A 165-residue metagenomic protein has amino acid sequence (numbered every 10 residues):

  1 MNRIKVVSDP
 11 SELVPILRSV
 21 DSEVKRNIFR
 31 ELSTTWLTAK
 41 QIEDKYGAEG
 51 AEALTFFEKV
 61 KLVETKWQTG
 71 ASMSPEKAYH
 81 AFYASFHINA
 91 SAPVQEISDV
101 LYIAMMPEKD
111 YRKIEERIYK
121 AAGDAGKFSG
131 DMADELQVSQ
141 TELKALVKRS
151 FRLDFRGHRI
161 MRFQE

Functional and structural regions predicted by a protein language model:
N2-R26, A92-E116, Q140-E142, Q164-E165: Short alpha-helical segments that sit at the start of domains
S22-K25, E31-Q41, A122-F128: Short capping segments at the starts of secondary-structure elements
R30, E52, T65-E76: Long, charge-rich, low-complexity intrinsically disordered regions
A39-K45, S129-L136: A short acidic, leucine-rich amphipathic alpha-helix
Y46-K59, L136-F151: Short amphipathic alpha-helical interaction segments
K59-Q68, K148-R162: A short, conserved structural fragment
A71-M105: Conserved segment of winged-helix/HTH DNA-binding domains
M106-K127, E135: Short, solvent-exposed interaction modules
